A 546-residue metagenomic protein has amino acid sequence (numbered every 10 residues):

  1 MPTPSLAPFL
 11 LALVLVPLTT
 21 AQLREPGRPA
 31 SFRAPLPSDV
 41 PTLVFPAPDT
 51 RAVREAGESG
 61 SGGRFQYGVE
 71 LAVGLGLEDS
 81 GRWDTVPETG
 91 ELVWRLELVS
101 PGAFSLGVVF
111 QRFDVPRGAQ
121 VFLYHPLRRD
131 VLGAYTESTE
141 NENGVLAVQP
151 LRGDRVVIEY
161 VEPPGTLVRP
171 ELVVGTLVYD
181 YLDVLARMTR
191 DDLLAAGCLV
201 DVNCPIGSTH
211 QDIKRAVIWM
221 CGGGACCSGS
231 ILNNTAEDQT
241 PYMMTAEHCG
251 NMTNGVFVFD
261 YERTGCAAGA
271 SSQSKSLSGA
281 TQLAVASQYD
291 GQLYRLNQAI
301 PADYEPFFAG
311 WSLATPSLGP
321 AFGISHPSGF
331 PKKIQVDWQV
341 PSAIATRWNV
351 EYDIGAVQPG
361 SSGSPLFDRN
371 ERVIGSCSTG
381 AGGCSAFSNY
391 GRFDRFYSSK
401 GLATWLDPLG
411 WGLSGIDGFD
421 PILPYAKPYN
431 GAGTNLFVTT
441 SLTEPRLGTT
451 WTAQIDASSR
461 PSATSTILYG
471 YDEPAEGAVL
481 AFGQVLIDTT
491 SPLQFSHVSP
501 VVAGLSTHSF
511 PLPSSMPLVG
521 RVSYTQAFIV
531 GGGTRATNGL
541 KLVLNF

Functional and structural regions predicted by a protein language model:
L18-T42, A186-R215, S414-L447, G539-F546: Boundary/junction segments of secreted and surface-exposed precursor proteins
Q22-G90, W94-V99, L177-C198, V202-N203: A short aromatic-anchored loop/beta-hairpin motif
V115-R129: Short, surface-exposed beta-strand/strand-loop-strand elements in extracellular ectodomains
R129-R155, E162-T166: Beta-sandwich interaction modules
L151-V350: Serine endopeptidase catalytic core focused on the charge-relay Asp
S230-T240, G355-S378: Catalytic nucleophile loop of clan PA
Y242-M243, G265-S278, L283-A286, L293 (+1 more regions): C-terminal subregion of chymotrypsin/trypsin-like serine protease catalytic domains
G418-F546: N-proximal, solvent-exposed segments at the start of the mature chain
